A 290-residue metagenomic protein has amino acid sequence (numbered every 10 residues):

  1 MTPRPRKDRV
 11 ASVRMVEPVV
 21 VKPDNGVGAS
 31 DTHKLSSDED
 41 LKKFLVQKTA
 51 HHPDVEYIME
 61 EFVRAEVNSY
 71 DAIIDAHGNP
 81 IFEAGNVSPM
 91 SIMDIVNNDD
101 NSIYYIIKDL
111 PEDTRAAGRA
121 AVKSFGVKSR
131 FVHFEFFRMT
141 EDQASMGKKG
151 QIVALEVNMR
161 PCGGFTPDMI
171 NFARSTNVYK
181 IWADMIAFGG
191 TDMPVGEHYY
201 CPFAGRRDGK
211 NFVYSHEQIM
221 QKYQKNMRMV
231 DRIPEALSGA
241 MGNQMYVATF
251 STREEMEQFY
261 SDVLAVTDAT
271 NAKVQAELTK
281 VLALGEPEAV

Functional and structural regions predicted by a protein language model:
M1-D31, E39: A conserved helix-loop-beta module that forms one wall/lid of the active-site cleft in ATP-utilizing catalytic domains
V20-V21, T32-S69, D94-I103, R115 (+4 more regions): Conserved ATP-binding module of the ATP-grasp superfamily
P23-N25, I95, L237-G242: Short, flexible turn/loop "capping" segments at secondary-structure junctions
G28-A29, A65-V67, H198, A240: Short acidic/glycine-enriched loop/turn segments that link adjacent beta-strands
S30, D100-N101, M241-M245: Short, solvent-exposed beta-strand edge segments and adjacent coil->beta transition regions
E61-V127, F131, R138, D142 (+4 more regions): ATP-dependent carboxylate/phosphate-activation module, predominantly the ATP-grasp catalytic core and closely related
A183-V290: Peripheral (often C-terminal) accessory segments that flank ATP-dependent C-N-forming ligase machineries
